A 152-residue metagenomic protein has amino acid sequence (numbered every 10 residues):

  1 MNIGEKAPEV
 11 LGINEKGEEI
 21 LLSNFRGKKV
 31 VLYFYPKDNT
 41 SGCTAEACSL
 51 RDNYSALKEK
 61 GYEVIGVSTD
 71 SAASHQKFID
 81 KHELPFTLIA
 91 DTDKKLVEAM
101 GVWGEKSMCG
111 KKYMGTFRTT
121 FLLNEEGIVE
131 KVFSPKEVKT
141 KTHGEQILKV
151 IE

Functional and structural regions predicted by a protein language model:
M1-E152: Chalcogenol-based redox active-site neighborhoods
